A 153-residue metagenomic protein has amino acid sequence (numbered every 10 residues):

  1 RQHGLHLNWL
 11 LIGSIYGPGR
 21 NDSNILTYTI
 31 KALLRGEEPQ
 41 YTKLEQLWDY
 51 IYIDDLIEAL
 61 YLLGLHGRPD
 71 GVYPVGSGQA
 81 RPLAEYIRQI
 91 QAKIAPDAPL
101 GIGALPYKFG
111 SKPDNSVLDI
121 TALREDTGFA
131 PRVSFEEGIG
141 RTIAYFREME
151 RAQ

Functional and structural regions predicted by a protein language model:
R1-P18: Conserved beta-loop-beta element that borders a ligand/cofactor-binding pocket
Q2-H6, S23, G67: Short coil/turn segments at alpha/beta junctions that flank glycine-rich nucleotide-binding fingerprints
I12-G13, T29, T142: Aromatic-residue hotspot detector
P18-N24: Short beta-loop-alpha junction of Rossmann-like oxidoreductase domains
L33-Q153: C-terminal substrate-binding subdomain of Rossmann-fold SDR/epimerase-dehydratase oxidoreductases
